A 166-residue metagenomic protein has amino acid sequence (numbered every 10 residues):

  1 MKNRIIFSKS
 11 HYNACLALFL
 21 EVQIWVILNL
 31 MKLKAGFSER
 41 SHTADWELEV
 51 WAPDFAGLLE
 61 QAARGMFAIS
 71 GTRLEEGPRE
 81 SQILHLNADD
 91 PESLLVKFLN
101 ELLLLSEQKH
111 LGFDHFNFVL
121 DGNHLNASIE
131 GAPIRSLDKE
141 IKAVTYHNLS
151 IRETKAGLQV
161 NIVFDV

Functional and structural regions predicted by a protein language model:
K2, K9, F19-Q23: Charged/polar low-complexity intrinsically disordered segments
K2-R4, D45: Residue-level detector of alpha-helix boundary/anchor positions
N3, H11-Y12, N29: Intrinsic-disorder-associated, low-complexity terminal segments enriched in Asp/Asn/His/Tyr and depleted of Lys/Arg
I6-F7, L18, G57, N123: A residue-level detector for conformationally permissive "hinge/kink" positions
I27-V166: Intrinsically disordered, low-complexity regions
